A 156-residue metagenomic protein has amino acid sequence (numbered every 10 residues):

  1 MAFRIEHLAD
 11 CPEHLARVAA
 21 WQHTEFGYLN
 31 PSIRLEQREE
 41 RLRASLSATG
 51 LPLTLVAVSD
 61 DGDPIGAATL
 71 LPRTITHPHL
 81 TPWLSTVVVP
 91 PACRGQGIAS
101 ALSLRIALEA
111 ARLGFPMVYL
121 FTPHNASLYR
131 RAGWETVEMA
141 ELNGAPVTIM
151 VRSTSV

Functional and structural regions predicted by a protein language model:
M1-R17, V156: Conserved N-terminal entry element of GNAT/NAT acetyltransferase domains
L15-F26: Hydrophobic alpha-helical core bundles mediating ligand binding, dimerization, or RNAP-core interactions
F26-S59, T69: Active-site rim helix/loop that mediates acceptor-substrate recognition in acyltransferases
P52, A145-M150: Short hydrophobic/aromatic beta-strand or adjacent loop that forms the aromatic wall/cage of a ligand/substrate-binding
T54-V56, D63-P72, T81-W83, V88: Conserved beta-strand in the GNAT
T86-V89, G95-L108: Conserved acetyl-CoA-binding loop-helix of GNAT-fold acetyltransferases
V87, V118-L120: Conserved hydrophobic beta-strand within the GNAT/NAT acetyltransferase core sheet that lines the active-site cleft
R112, P116, P123-P146: Conserved active-site alpha-helix within GNAT-family acetyltransferase domains
